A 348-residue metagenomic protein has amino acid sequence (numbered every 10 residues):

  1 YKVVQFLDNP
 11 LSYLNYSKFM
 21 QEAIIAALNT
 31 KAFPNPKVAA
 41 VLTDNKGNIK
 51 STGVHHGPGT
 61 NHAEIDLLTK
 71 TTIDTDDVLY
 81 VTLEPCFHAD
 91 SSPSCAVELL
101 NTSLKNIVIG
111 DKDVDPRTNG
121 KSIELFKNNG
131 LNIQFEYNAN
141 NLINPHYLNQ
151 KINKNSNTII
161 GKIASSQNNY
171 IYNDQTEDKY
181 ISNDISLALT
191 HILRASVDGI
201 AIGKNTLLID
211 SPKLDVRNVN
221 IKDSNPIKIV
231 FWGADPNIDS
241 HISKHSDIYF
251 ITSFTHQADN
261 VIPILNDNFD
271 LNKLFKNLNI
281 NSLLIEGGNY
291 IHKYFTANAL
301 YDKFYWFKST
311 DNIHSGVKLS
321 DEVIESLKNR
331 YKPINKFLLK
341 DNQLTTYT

Functional and structural regions predicted by a protein language model:
V3-E22, S122-N140: Short, compositionally biased leader-like segments
F6-N35, S51, D74-T75, N157-T348: Enzymes that bind and transform nitrogen-containing heteroaromatic metabolites
K31-A32, N138-A164: Proteins enriched for Cys/Gly/acidic motifs involved in redox and nucleic-acid/cofactor modification
A32-D44: N-terminal glycine-rich anion-binding loops that anchor highly charged ligand groups
D44-N141, Y294-T296: Zn2+-dependent cytidine deaminase-like catalytic core
T60, D115-T118, N138-N144, L207 (+3 more regions): Short acidic loop-to-helix transition motifs that present clustered carboxylates
S122-E124, L148-K151, V216-N218, S320: Short low-complexity, flexible loop/linker segments enriched in glycine and/or proline with clustered acidic
